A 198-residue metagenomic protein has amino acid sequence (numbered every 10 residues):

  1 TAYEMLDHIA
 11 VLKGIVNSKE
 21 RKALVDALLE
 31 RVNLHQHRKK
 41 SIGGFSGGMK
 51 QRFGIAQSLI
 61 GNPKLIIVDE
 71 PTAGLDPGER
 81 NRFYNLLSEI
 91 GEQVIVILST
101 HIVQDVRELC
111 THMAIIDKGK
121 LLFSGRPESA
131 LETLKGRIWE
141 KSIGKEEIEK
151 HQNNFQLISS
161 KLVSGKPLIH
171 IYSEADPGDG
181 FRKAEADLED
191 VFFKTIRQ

Functional and structural regions predicted by a protein language model:
D7, V11-G14, K19-H37: Conserved ABC ATPase "signature" region
S41-F45: Conserved ABC ATPase signature
I55: Hydrophobic anchor residue at the start of the ABC signature
N62: Conserved catalytic motifs of ABC-family nucleotide-binding domains
I66-D69: Catalytic Walker B motif of ABC-type/P-loop ATPase nucleotide-binding domains
F83-H170: ABC transporter nucleotide-binding domain
I158-Q198: C-terminal coupling/interaction segments
